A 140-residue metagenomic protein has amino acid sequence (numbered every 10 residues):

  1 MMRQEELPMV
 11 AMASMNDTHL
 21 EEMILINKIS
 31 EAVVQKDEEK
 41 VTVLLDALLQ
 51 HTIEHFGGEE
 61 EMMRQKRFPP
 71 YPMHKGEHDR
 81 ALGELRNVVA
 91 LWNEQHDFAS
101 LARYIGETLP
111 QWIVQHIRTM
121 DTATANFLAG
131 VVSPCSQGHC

Functional and structural regions predicted by a protein language model:
M1-C140: Small-residue-biased structural context
